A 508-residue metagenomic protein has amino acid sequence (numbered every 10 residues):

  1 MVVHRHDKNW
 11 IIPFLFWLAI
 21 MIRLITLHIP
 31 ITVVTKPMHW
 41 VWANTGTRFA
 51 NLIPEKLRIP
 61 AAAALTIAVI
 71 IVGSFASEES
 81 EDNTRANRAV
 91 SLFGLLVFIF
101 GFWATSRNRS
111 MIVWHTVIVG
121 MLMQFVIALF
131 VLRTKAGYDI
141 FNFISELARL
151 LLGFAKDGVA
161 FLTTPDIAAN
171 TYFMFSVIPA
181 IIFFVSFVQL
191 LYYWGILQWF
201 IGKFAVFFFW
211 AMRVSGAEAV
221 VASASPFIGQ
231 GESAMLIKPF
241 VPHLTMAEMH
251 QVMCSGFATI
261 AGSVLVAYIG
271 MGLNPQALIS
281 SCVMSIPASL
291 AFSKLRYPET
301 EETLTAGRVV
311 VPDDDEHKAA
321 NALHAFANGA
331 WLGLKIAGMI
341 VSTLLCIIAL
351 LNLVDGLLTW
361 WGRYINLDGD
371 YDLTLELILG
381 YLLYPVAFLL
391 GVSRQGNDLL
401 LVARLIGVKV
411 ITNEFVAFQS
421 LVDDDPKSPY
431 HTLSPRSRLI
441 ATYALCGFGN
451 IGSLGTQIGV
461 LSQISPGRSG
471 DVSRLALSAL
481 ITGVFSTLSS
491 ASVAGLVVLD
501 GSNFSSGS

Functional and structural regions predicted by a protein language model:
M1-V2, F16-H28, A62-F75, L95-T105 (+8 more regions): Hydrophobic core segments of alpha-helical transmembrane domains in multi-pass membrane transport and ion-translocation
I12-L15, N83-L95, T442, C446-N450: Structural signature of hydrophobic alpha-helical transmembrane segments
T32-M38, R88, V113, I118-M121 (+4 more regions): Interfacial/capping segments of alpha-helical transmembrane domains
V34-H39, G94, G137, G195-L197 (+2 more regions): Short, membrane-interfacial amphipathic segments enriched in basic
K36, V283-I286, L290-L334: Long, contiguous bundles of hydrophobic transmembrane helices that form the permeation core of multi-pass
V117-G137, D157-Y192, G329-G356, R394-V402 (+1 more regions): Core transmembrane alpha-helical segments of multi-pass membrane transporters/permeases
F209-G270, V402-V493: Alpha-helical membrane segments and immediately flanking helix-loop junctions that form or couple to the substrate/ion
W331-Y430: Transmembrane helical segments that form the transport core of multi-pass membrane transport proteins
